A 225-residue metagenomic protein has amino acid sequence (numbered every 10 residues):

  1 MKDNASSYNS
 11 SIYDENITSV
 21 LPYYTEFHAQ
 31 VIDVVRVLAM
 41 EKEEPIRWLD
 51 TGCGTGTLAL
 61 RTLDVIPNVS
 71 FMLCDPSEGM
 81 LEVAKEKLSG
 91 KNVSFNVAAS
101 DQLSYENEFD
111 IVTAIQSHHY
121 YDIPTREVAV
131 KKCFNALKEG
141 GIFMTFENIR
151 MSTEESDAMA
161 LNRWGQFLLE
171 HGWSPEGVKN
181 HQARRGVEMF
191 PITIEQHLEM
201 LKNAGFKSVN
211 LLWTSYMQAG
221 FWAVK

Functional and structural regions predicted by a protein language model:
M1-K42: Conserved class I S-adenosyl-L-methionine
I32, L60-L63, F134: A structural alpha-helix within SAM-dependent methyltransferase catalytic domains
R47-T51, T55-Q102: Class I SAM-dependent methyltransferase SAM/SAH-binding core
T113: A conserved beta-strand element that flanks and buttresses the S-adenosyl-L-methionine
Q116-H119, E147: Short catalytic micro-motifs in class I SAM-dependent methyltransferases
E127-E139: A short glycine-rich, Lys/Arg-flanked "PGG" loop and its adjoining helix->strand segment in the class I
F146-K202: C-terminal alpha-helical "lid/dimerization" subdomain adjacent to the S-adenosyl-L-methionine
A204-K225: Core SAM-dependent methyltransferase catalytic element
